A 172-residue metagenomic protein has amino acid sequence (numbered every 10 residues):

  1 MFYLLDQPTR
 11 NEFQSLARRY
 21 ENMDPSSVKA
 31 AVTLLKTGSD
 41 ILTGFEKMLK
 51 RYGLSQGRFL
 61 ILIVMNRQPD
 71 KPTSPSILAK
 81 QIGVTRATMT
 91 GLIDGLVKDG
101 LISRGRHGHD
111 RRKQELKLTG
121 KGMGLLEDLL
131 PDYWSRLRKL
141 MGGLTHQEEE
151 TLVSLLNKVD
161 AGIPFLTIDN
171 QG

Functional and structural regions predicted by a protein language model:
M1-N22, Q147-G172: C-terminal regulatory/oligomerization modules of transcriptional regulators
M1-Y52: N-terminal leader segment of winged-helix/HTH proteins
P25, S39, T43-T85: N-terminal helix-turn-helix DNA-binding core of bacterial DNA-binding proteins
T33, L60-V64, G124, T151: Pre-recognition alpha-helix immediately N-terminal to the DNA-recognition helix within helix-turn-helix or winged-helix
L35, I63-D70, L130, N157: Short, locally clustered residues in the helix-turn-helix/winged-helix DNA-binding domain
P75, I93-D94: Short, hydrophobic-biased segments on the C-terminal half of alpha helices that form "recognition helices"
D94-T151: Charged, amphipathic alpha-helical coiled-coil/dimerization segments
